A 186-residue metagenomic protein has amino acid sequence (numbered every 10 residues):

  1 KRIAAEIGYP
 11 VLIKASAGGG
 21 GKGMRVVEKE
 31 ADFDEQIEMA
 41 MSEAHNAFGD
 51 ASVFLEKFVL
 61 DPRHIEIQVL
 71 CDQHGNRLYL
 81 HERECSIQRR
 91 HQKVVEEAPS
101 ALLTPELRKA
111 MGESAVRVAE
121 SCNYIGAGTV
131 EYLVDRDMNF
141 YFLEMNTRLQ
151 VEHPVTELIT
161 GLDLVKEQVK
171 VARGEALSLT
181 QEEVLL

Functional and structural regions predicted by a protein language model:
K1-G23: A conserved helix-loop-beta module that forms one wall/lid of the active-site cleft in ATP-utilizing catalytic domains
A15, G20, V27-L186: ATP-dependent carboxylate activation and anion-phosphoryl transfer catalytic cores that bind Mg-ATP to form
